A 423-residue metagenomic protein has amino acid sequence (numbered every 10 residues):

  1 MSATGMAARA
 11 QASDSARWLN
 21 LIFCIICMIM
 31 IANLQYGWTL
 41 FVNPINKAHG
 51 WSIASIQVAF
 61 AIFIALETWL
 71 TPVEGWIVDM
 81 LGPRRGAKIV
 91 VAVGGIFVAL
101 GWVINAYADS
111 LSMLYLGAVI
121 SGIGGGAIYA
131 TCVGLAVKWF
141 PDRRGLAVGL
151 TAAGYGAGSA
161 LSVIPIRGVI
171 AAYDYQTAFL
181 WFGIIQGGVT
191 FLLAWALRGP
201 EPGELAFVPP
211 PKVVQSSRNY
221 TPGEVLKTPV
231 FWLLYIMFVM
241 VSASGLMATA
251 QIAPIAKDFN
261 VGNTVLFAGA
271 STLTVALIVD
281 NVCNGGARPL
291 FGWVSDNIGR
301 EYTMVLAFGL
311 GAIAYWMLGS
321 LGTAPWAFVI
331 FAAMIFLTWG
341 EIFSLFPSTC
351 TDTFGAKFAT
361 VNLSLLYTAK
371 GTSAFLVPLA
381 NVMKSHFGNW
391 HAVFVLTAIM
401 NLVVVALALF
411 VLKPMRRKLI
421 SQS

Functional and structural regions predicted by a protein language model:
W38-N43, L226-F291, V377: Extracytoplasmic gate region of multi-pass secondary transporters
I45-N46, I77-V78, G82, L161 (+4 more regions): Interfacial helix-cap and linker-helix signal at transmembrane-aqueous boundaries of multi-pass secondary transporters
I96-D109, L310-T323: C-terminal ends and interior cores of transmembrane alpha-helices in multi-pass membrane transporters/permeases
G101, S112-I120, W326-M334: Paired small-residue
A127-F140, V148, E341-F354: Intracellular juxtamembrane helix-capping segments at the cytosolic ends of symmetry-related transmembrane helices
Y155-P202: Helix-loop-helix hairpin linking two adjacent transmembrane segments in secondary transporters
S159, T353-F387: A late C-terminal transmembrane helix in Major Facilitator Superfamily
G199-N219, K418-S423: Flexible cytoplasmic inter-helical loops of multi-pass small-molecule transporters
